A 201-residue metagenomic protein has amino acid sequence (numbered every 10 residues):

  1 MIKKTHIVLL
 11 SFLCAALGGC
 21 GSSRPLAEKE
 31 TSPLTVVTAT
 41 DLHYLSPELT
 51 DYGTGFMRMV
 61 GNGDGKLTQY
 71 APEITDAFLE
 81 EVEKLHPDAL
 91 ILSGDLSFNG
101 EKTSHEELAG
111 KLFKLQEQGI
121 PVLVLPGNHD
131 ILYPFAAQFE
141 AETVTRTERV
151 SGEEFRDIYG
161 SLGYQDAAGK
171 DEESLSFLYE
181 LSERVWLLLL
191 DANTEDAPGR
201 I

Functional and structural regions predicted by a protein language model:
M1-I7: Bacterial N-terminal signal peptides that target proteins for export
V8-A16: Bacterial N-terminal signal peptides
L13-C14, D51, H105, E140: Alpha-helical transmembrane segments and their juxtamembrane interfaces
C20-K102: N-terminal active-site segment of His-dependent metallophosphoesterases
L26-E28, E107-I201: Extended active-site neighborhood of metal-dependent phosphoesterases/phosphodiesterases
